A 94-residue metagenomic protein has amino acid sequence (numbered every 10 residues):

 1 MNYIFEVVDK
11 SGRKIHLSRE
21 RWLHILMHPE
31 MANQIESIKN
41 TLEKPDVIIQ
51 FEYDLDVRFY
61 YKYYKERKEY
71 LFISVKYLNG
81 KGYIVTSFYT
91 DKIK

Functional and structural regions predicted by a protein language model:
M1-K94: Ribonuclease/tRNase effector modules and their secretory precursors
